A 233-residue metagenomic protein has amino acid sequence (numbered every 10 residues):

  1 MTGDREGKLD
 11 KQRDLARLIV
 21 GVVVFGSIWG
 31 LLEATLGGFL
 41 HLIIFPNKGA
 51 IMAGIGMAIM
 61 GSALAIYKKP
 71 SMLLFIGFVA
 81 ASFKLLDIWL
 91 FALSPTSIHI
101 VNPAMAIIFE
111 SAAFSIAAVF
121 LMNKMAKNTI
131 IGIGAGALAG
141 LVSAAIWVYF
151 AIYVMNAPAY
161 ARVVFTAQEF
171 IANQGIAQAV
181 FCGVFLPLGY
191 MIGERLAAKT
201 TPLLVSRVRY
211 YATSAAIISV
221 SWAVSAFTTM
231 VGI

Functional and structural regions predicted by a protein language model:
G3-F75, S82, L86: Hydrophobic transmembrane alpha-helices
D10-I19, V23, S27, A104-A145 (+1 more regions): Short helix-perturbing small/polar motifs within transmembrane alpha-helices
G37-P46, A81-E110: Interfacial aromatic-anchored transmembrane helix boundaries in multi-pass membrane proteins
I146-Y160: Membrane-helix interface motif
E169-L188: Hydrophobic alpha-helical transmembrane segments
G183-T201: Transmembrane alpha-helical segments in integral membrane proteins
A197-A216: Interfacial loop-to-transmembrane junctions
W222-I233: Juxtamembrane boundary at the C-terminal end of a transmembrane helix
